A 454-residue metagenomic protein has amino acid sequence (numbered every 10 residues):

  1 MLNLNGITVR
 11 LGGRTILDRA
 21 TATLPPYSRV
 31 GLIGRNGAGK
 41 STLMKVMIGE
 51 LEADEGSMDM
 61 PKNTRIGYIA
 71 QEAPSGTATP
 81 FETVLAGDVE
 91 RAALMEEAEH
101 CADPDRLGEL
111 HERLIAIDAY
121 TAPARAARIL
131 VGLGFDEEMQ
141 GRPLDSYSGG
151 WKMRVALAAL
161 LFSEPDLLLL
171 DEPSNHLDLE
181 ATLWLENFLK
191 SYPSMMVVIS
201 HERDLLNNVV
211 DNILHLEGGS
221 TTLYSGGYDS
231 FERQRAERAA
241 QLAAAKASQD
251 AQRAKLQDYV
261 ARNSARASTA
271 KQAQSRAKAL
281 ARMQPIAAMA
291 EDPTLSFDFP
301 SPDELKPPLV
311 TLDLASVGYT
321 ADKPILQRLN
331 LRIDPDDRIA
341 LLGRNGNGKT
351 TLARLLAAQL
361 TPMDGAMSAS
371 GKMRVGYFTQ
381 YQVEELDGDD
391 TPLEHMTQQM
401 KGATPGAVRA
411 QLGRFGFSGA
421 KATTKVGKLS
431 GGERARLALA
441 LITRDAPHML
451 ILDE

Functional and structural regions predicted by a protein language model:
M1-A244, P293, F299-E454: ABC ATP-binding cassette signature C-motif
Q234-M289: Intracellular alpha-helical coupling/juxtamembrane segments of multi-pass membrane proteins
